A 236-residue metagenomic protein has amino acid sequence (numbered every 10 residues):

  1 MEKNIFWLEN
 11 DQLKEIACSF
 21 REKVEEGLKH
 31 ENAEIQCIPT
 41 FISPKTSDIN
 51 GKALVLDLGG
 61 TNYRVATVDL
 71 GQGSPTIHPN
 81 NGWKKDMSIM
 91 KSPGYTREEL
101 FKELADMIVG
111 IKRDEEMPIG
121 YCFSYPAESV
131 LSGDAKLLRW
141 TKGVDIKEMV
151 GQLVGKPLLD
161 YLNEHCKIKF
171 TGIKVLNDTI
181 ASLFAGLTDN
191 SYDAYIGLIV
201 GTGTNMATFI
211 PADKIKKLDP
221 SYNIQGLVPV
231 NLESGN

Functional and structural regions predicted by a protein language model:
M1-L54: N-terminal charged helix/coil linker that caps or initiates catalytic domains
F41-H78, G110, S129, S191-A212: Gly/Thr-rich phosphate-binding beta-strand-loop-beta motif of the actin/hexokinase/Hsp70
A53-L56, E115-S124, I173: Short glycine-rich phosphate-binding loop at a beta-alpha junction
S74-N81, M117-F123: Short coil-to-beta-strand
G82-K102, A127-N190, A194-I196, A212-S234: Glycine-rich phosphate-binding loop and adjoining helix at the ATP-binding site of ATP-dependent phosphoryl-transfer
L104-P118, L162-K167: Phosphate/pyrophosphate-binding loops at sites that engage ATP/ADP/AMP, CoA/4′-phosphopantetheine, polyphosphate
S124-Y125, G201-T204, N236: Glycine-rich beta-alpha junction loops
